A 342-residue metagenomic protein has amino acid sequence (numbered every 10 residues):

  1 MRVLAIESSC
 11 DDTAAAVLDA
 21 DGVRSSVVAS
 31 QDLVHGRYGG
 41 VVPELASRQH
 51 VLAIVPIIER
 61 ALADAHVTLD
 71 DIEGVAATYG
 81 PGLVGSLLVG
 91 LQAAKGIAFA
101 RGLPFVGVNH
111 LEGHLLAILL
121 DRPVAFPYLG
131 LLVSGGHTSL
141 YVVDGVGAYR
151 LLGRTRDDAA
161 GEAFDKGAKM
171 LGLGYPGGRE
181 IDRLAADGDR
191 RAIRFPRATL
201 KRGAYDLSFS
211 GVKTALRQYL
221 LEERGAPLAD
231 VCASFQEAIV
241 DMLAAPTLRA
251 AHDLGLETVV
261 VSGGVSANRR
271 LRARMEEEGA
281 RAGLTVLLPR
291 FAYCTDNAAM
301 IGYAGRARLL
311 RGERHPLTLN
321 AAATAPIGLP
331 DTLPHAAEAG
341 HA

Functional and structural regions predicted by a protein language model:
M1, G107-L129, A304: Conserved phosphate-binding catalytic cores of ATP/NTP-utilizing and phosphoryl-transfer enzymes
M1-R2, S8-S9, A16, S25-S26 (+6 more regions): A short helix-loop
R2-P81, H110, H114: N-terminal beta-alpha supersecondary unit
A65-D71, Q92-E112, A117: Nucleotide and nucleotide-moiety/phosphate-recognizing core
T68, R183-V259, R269-A282, L309 (+1 more regions): A contiguous, well-structured pocket-lining segment that forms one wall/lid of small-molecule binding clefts in soluble
T68-Y79, L254-V265, L287-P289: Short glycine-rich phosphate-binding loop at a beta-alpha junction
A77-L103, R269-E278: Short Gly/Thr/Asp-enriched flexible loops that form oxyanion-binding sites at enzyme active sites
G107-V108, E276-I301, H315: Conserved phosphate-binding/catalytic loops in two-lobed NTP-binding clefts
